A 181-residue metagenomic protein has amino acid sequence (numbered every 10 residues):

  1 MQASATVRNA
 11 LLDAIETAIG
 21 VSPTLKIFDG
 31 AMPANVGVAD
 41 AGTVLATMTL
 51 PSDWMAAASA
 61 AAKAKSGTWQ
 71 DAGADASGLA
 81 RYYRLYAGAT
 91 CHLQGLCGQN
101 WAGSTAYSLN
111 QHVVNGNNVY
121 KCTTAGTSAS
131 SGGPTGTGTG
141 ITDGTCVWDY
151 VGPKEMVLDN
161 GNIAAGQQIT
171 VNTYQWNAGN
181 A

Functional and structural regions predicted by a protein language model:
M1-Y83, A87-G98, V151-A181: Small cysteine-rich, disulfide-bonded extracellular modules of the LU/uPAR three-finger superfamily and closely related
G98-G152: Tryptophan-rich substrate-binding surfaces of secreted polymer-degrading and adhesive proteins
